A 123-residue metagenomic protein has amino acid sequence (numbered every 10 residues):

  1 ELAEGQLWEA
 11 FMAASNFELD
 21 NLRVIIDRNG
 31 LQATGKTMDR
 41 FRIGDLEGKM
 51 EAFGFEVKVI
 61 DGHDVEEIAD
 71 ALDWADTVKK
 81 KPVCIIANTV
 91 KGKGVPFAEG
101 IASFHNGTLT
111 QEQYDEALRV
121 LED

Functional and structural regions predicted by a protein language model:
E1-D123: Glycine-rich ThDP/TPP pyrophosphate-binding loop and its adjacent helix/strand module within ThDP-dependent enzymes
